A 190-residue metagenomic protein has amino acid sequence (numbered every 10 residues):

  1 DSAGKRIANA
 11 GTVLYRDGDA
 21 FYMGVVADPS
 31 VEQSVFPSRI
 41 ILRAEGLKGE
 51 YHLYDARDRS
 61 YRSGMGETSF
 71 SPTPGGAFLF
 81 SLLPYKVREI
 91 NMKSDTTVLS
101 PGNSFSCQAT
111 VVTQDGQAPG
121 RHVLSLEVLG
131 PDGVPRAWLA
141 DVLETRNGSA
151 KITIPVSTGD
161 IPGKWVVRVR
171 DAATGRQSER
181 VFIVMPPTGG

Functional and structural regions predicted by a protein language model:
G4-E45: Carbohydrate-binding surface patches
V31-V35, A44-L47, L99, Q114-H122: A short beta-turn/strand-edge loop motif at beta-sheet boundaries
G66-I90: C-terminal beta-strand-rich structural cap/linker in extracellular carbohydrate-active enzymes
A77-L82, P162-A173: Short, aromatic- and glycine-rich surface loops/edge beta-strands on solvent-exposed regions
N91, D95, R176-P186: Edge beta-strands of extracellular beta-sandwich domains
G102-D115, L124-V128: Beta-strand-rich structural segments
E144-I154: Aromatic sugar-binding surface patches on proteins that engage polysaccharides or sugar-phosphate polymers
P155-I161: Short, surface-exposed loop/turn segments at beta-strand-coil junctions that are enriched for proline with nearby
